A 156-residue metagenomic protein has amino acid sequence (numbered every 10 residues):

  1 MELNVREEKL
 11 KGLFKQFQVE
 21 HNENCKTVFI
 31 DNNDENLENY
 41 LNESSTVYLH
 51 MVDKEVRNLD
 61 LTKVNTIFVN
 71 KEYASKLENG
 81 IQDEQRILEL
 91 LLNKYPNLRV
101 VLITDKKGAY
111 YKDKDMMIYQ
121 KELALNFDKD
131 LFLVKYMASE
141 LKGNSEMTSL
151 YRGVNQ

Functional and structural regions predicted by a protein language model:
M1-V47: Conserved N-terminal subdomain of the carbohydrate kinase-like
E8, K71-E72, D130: Alpha-helix N-cap/helix-start capping motif
N32, N79-Q82, N144: Short coil/turn linker and secondary-structure boundary residues
N42-T46, D53-I118: Conserved phosphate/ATP/ADP-binding segment of small-molecule kinases
M51-D53, A124: Short, well-ordered turn and helix-capping elements at secondary-structure junctions
N97-R99, D115, Q120-Q156: Conserved post-catalytic alpha-helical subdomain immediately downstream of the catalytic base and nucleotide-binding
